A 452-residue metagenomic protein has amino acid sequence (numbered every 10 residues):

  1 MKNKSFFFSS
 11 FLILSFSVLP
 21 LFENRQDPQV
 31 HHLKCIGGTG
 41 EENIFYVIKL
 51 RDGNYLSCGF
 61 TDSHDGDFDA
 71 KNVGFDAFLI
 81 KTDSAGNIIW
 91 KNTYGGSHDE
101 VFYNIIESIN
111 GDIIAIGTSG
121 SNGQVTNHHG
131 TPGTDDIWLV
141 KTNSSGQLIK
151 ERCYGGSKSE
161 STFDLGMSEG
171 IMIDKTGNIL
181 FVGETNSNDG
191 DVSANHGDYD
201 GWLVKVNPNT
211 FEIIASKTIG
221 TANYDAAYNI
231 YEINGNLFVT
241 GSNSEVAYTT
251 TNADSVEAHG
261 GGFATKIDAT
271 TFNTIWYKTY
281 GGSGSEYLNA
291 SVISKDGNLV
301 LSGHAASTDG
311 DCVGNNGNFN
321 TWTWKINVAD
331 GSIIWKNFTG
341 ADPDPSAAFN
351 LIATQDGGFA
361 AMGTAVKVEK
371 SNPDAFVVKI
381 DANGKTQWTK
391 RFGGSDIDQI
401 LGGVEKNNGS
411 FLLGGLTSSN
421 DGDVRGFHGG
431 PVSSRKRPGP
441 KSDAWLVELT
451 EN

Functional and structural regions predicted by a protein language model:
M1-Q29: Bacterial Sec-dependent N-terminal signal peptides
L21-N452: A sequence-level/structural motif corresponding to short, flexible coil/turn segments enriched in small polar residues
